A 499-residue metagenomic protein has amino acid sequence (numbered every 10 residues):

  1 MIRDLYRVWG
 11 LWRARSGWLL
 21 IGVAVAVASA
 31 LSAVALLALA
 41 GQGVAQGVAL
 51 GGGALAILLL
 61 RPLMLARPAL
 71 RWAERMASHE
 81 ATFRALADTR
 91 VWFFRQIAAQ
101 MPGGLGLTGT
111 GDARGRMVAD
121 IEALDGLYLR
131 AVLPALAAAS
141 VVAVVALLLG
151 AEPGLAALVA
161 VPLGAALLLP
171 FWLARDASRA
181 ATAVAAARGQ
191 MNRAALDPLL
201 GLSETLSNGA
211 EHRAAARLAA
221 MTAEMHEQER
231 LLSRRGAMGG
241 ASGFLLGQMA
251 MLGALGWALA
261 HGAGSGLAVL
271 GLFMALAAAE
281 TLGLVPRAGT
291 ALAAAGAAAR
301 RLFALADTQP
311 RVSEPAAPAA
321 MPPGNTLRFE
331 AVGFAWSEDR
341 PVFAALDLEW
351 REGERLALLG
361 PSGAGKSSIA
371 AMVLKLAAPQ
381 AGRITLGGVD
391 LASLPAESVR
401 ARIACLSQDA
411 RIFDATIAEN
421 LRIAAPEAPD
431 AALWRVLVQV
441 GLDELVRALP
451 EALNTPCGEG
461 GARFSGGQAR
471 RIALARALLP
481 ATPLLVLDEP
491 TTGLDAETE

Functional and structural regions predicted by a protein language model:
W9-S16, P102, A119-Y128, V132 (+5 more regions): An intracellular "coupling" helix at the cytosolic face of ABC transporter transmembrane type-1 domains
A14, L19-A28, L55-A56, V132-A183 (+2 more regions): Transmembrane helices of ABC transporter permease
S16-L70, G154: Transmembrane helix-loop-helix hairpins at lipid-water interfaces of multipass membrane proteins, especially the type-1
Q46-L58, P62, L147-V161, R235-R300 (+1 more regions): Helix-loop-helix
M76-R95, V132, L136, L158-S203 (+6 more regions): Cytoplasmic coupling helices
M274-E338, A378-Q380, T385, A428-V436: ABC transporter TMD-NBD coupling linker
L374: Helix-to-loop junction immediately C-terminal to a conserved catalytic motif
R400, A418-E459: ABC ATPase nucleotide-binding domain helical subdomain, centered on the C-loop/LSGGQ "ABC signature"
